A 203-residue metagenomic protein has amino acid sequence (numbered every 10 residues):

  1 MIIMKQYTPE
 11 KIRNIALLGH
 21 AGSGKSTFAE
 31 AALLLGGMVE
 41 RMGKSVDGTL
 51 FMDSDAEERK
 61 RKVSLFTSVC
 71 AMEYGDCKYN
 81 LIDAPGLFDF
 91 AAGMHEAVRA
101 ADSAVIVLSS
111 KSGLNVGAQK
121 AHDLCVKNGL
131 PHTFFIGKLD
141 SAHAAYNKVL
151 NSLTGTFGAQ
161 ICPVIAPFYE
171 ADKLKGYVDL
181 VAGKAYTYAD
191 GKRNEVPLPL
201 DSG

Functional and structural regions predicted by a protein language model:
I2-L108, S112-L114, P163: P-loop NTPase switch module centered on the Walker A-proximal segment
I2-S23, R41-M42, S109-G203: P-loop NTPase catalytic nucleotide-binding module
